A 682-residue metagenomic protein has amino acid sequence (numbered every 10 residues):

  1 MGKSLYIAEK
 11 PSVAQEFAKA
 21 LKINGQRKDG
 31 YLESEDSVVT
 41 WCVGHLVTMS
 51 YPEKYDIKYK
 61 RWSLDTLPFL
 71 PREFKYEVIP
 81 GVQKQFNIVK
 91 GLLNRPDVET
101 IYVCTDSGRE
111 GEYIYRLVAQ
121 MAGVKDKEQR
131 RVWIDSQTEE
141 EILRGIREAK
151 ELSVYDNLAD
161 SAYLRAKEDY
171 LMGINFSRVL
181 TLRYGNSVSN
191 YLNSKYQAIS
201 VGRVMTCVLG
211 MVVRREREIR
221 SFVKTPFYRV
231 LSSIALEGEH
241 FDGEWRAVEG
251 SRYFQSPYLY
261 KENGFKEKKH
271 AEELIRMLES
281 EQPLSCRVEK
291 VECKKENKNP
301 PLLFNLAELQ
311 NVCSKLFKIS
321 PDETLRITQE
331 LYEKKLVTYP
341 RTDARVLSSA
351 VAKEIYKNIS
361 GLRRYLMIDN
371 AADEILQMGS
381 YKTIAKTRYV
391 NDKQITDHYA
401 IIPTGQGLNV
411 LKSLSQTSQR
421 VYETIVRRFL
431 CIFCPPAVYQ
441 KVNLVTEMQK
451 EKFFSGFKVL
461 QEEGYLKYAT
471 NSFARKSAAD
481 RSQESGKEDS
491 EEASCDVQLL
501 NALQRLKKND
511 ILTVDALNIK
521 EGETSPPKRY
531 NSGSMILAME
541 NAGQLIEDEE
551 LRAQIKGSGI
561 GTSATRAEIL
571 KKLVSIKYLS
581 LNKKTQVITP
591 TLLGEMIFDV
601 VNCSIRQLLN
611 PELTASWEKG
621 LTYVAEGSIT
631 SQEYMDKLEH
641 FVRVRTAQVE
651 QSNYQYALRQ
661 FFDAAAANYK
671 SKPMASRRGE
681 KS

Functional and structural regions predicted by a protein language model:
M1-L180, F265, I384, A474-K476 (+1 more regions): Intrinsically disordered, low-complexity regulatory segments
G2-L5, K28, L93, S153 (+5 more regions): Basic, low-complexity terminal or inter-domain segments flanking catalytic cores
A14-K22, R116-L117, L209-I219, R427: Short active-site loop/helix that positions an aromatic residue
P52, D97-Y102, L143, D242-K268: OB-fold/S1-family RNA-binding modules
F74, N87, P96, Q137-I234 (+2 more regions): C-terminal or mid-to-C-terminal helical accessory/interaction module adjacent to the motor/catalytic core
Q255-L302, Q310: Metal- or metallocofactor-binding catalytic centers and their adjacent structured scaffolds across diverse enzyme
V312, L316-E323: A conserved hydrophobic secondary-structure block that centers on an alpha-helix together with its immediately flanking
